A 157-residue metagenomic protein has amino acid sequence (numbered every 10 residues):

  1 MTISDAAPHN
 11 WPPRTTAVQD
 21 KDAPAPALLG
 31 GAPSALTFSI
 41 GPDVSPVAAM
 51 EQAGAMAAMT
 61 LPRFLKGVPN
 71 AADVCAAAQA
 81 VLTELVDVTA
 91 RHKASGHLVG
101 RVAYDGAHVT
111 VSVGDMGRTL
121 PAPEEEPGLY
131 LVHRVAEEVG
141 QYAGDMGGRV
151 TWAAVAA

Functional and structural regions predicted by a protein language model:
M1-G41, T89-A157: Conserved beta-strand-loop-beta-strand hairpin that lines the nucleotide-binding pocket of ATP/GTP-utilizing enzymes
I40-A53: A short beta-loop-alpha structural element at the N-terminal edge of CoA-dependent acyl/N-acetyltransferase catalytic
A48, A76, P123-P127: Residues at secondary-structure transition points
M50, G54-A57, L129: Heptad-repeat coiled-coil signal-transmission/dimerization helices
G54-E84: Conserved short strand/loop->alpha-helix "switch" segment adjacent to the catalytic nucleotide/phosphoryl-transfer site
